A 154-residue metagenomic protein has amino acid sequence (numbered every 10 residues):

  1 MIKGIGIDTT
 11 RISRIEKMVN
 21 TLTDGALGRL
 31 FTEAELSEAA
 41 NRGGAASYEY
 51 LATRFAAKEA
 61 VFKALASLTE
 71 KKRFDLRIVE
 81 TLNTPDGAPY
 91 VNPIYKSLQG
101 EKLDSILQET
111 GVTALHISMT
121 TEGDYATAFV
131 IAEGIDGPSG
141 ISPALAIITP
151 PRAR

Functional and structural regions predicted by a protein language model:
M1-R154: Core catalytic alpha/beta fold that binds nucleotide/phospho-ligands
